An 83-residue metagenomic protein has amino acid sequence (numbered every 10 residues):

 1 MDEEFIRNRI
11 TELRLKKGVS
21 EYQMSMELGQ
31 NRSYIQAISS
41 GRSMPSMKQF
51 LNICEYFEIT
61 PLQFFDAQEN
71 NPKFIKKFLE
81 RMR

Functional and structural regions predicted by a protein language model:
M1-K16: A short, Lys/Arg-rich alpha-helix, primarily the initiator
I10, M24-S25, I35-I38, F64: Conserved hydrophobic/aromatic packing and binding residues within compact polymer-binding modules
L15, M26, E55: Alpha-helical residues within the helix-turn-helix
G29-P45: Recognition helix of helix-turn-helix/homeodomain-like DNA-binding domains that insert into the DNA major groove
K48-Q63: DNA major-groove recognition helix of helix-turn-helix/homeodomain DNA-binding modules
F65-R83: Short, charged recognition helix plus adjacent turn of helix-turn-helix-like nucleic-acid-binding domains
